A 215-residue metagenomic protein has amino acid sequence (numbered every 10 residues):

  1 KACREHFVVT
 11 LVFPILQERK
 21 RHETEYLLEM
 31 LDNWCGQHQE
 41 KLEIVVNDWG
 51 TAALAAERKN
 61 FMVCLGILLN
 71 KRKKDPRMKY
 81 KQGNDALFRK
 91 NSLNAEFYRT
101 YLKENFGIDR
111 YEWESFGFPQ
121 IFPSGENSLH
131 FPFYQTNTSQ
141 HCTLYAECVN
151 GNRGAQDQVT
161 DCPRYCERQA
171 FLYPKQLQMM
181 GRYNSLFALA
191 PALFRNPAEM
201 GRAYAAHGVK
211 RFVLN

Functional and structural regions predicted by a protein language model:
K1, F7-N215: Active-site pocket-lining/capping segments in soluble small-molecule metabolic enzymes
